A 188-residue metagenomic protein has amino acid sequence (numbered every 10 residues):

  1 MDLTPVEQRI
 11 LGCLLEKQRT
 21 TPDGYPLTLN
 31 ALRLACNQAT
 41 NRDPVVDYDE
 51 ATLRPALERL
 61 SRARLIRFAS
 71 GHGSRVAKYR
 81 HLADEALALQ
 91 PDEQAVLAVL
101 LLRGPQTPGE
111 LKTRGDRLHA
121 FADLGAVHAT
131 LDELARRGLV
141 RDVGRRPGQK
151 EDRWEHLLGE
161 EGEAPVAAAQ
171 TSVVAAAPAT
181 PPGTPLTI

Functional and structural regions predicted by a protein language model:
M1-D23, A169-I188: Long, compositionally biased intrinsically disordered regions
M1-Q8, R19-D23, N41, V46 (+2 more regions): Eukaryotic, polar/proline-rich low-complexity intrinsically disordered regions
T4-G24, A88-G104, R136: Positively charged, polyanion-binding regions of nucleic-acid-associated proteins
C13-K17, A35, A98-R103, R114 (+2 more regions): Short amphipathic alpha-helical elements of helix-turn-helix/winged-helix folds
T21-D47, P105-F121: Short acidic, hydrophobic short linear motifs in intrinsically disordered regions
R54-L57, S61-G71, L131-R146: A short, conserved structural fragment
H72-R75, R80-E110, D152, H156-T187: Short, amphipathic alpha-helical interaction segments positioned at domain boundaries
G109-R145: A contiguous pocket-lining binding segment that forms or flanks enzyme active sites
